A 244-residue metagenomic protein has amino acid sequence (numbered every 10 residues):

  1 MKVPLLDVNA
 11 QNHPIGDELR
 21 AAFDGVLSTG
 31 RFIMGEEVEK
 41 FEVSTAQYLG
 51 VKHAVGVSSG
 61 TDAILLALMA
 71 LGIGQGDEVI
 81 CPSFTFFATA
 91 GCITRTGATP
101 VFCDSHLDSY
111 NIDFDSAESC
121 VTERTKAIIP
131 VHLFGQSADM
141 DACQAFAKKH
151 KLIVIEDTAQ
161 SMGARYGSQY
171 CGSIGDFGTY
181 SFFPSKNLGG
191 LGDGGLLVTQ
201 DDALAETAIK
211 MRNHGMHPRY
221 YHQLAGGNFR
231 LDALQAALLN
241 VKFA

Functional and structural regions predicted by a protein language model:
M1-R31, E36: N-terminal "arm"/small-domain region of PLP-dependent enzymes with the aminotransferase-like
R31-E78, C92-T96, V101-D104, Q169: Phosphate-binding glycine-rich loop
V43, D141-Q144, D193: Active-site phosphate/pyrophosphate- and oxyanion-stabilizing loops and adjacent acidic/basic residues in soluble
M69-T158, R165: PLP-dependent aminotransferase-like
S161-G167, I174-A244: Active-site region of PLP-dependent enzymes
